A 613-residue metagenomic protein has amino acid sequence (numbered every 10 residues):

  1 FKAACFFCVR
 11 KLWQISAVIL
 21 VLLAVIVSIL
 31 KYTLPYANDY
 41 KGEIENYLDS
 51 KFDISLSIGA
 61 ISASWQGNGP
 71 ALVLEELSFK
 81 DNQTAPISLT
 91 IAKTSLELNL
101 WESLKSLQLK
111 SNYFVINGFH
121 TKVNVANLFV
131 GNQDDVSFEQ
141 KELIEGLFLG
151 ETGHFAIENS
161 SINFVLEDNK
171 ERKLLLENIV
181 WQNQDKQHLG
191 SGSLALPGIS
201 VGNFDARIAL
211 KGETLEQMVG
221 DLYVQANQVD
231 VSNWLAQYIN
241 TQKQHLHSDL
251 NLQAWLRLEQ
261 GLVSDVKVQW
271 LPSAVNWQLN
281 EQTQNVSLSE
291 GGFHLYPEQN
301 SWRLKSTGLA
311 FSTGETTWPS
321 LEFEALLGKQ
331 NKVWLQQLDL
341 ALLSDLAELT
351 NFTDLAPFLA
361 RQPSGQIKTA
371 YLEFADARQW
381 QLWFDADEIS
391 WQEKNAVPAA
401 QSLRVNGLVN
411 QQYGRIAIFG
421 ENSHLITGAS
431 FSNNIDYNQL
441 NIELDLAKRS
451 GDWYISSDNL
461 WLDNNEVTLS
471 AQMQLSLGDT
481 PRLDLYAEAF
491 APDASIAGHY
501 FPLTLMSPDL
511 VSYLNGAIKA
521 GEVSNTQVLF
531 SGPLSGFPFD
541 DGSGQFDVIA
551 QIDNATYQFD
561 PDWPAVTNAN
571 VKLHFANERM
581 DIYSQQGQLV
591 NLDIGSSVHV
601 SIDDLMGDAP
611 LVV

Functional and structural regions predicted by a protein language model:
F1-D53: N-terminal type II signal-anchor transmembrane helix that functions as the membrane-insertion/stop-transfer segment
I58-A60, L74, I91, S111 (+16 more regions): Hydrophobic residues on conserved beta-strands that form the core of alpha/beta folds
G59-I61, E75-K80, F119-T121, E158-V165 (+9 more regions): Generic short beta-strand segments
S62-V130, E139-N163, D205-R207, K305 (+3 more regions): Flexible beta-edge/linker motif
L72, N112, F155, G220-L222 (+7 more regions): Transmembrane beta-strands of outer-membrane beta-barrel proteins
L98-L104, A254, Q260, A370-Y371 (+2 more regions): Outer-membrane beta-barrel proteins
I116-V123, V130-N240, H245-H247, R257-E259 (+5 more regions): Elongated, acidic membrane-bridging lipid-handling scaffolds and related periplasm/extracellular "bridge/tunnel" systems
N169-Q187, T241-L252, V268-L304, F311 (+5 more regions): Beta-propeller and related beta-repeat scaffolds in trafficking/envelope systems
